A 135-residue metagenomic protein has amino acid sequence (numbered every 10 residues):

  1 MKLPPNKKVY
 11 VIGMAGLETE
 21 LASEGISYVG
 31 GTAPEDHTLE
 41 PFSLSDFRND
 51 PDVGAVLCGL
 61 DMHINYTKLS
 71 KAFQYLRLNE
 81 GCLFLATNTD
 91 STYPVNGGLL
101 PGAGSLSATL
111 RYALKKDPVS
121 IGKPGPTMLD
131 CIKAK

Functional and structural regions predicted by a protein language model:
M1-K135: HAD-like aspartate-dependent phosphatase fold
